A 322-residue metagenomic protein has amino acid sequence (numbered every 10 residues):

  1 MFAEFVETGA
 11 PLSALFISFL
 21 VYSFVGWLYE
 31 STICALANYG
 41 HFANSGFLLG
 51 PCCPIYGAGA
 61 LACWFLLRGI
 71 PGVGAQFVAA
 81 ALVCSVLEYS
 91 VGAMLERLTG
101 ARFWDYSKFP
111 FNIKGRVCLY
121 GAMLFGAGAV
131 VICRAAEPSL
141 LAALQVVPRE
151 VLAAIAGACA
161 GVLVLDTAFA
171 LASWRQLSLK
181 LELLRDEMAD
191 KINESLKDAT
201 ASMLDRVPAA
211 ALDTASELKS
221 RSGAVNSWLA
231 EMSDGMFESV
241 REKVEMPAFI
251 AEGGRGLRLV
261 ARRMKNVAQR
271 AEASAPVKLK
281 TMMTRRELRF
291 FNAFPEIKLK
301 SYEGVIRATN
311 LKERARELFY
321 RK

Functional and structural regions predicted by a protein language model:
M1-K322: Aromatic-rich, lipid-facing transmembrane alpha helices and their immediate juxtamembrane interface loops in integral
